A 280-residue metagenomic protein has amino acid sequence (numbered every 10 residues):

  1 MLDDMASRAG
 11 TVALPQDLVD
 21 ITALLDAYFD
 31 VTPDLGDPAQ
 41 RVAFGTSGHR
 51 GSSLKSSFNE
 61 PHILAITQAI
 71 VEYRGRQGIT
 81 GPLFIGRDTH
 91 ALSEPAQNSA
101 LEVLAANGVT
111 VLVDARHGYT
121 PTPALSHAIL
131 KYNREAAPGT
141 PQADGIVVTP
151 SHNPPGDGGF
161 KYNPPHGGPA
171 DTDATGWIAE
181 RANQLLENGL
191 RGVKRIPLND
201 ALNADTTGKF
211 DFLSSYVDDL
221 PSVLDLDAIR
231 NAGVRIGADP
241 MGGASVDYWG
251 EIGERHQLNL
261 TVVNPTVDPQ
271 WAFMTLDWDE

Functional and structural regions predicted by a protein language model:
M1-V42, S56, E60, A65-Q68 (+4 more regions): Phosphate-moiety recognition in structured ligand-binding domains
L2-Q40, P138-G139, G156-E280: Gly/Ser/Thr-enriched, mixed-charge loops and adjacent short helices that form phosphate/oxyanion-binding elements
P15, T22, R76-T80, F84-D157 (+1 more regions): N-terminal small/polar loop signature for handling phosphorylated ligands or for N-terminal nucleophile
P33-G51, A69, Y73, Q77-G78 (+1 more regions): N-terminal glycine-rich anion-binding loops that anchor highly charged ligand groups
A39-F58, P150-N153, P240-Y248: Conserved phosphate/anionic-ligand binding catalytic regions in large, soluble enzymes, centered on
S52-S53, P82-D88, R235-A238: Short glycine-rich or small-residue beta-strand-to-loop segments that form or flank ligand, phosphate, metal/Fe-S
F58-V71, H117-P121, K209-V217: Phosphate/oxyanion-binding active-site loops and adjacent basic polyanion-contact surfaces
T67-L83, D225-A232: Glycine-rich phosphate/diphosphate-binding loops that line cofactor/substrate pockets in enzymes
